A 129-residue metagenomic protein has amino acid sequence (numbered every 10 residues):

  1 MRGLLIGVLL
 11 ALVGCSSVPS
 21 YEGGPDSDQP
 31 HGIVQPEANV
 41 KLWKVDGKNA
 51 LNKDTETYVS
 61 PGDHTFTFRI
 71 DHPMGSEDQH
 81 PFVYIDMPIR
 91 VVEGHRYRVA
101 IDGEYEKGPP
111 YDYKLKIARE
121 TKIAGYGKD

Functional and structural regions predicted by a protein language model:
M1-S17: Sec-dependent bacterial lipoprotein signal peptides
C15-D129: Short loop/turn and low-complexity linker motifs enriched in small/turn-promoting residues
